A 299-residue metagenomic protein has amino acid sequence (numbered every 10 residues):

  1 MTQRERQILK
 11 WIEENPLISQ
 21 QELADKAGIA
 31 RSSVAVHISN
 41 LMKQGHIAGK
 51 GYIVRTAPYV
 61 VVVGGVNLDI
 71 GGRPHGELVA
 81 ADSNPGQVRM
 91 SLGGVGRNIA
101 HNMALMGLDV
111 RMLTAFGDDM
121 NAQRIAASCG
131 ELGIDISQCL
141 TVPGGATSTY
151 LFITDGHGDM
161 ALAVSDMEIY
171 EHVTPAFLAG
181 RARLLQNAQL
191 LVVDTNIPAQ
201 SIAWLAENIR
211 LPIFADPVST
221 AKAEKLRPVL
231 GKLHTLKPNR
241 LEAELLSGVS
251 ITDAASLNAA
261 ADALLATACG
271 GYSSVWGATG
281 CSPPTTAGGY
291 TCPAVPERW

Functional and structural regions predicted by a protein language model:
M1-Q20, K26-S32, V36-R55, K222-A223 (+1 more regions): Conserved phosphate-binding/catalytic region of the ribokinase-like
S39, K43-L78: Positively charged, low-complexity intrinsically disordered leader regions
T56-A57, H75-Q87, L105-Q189: Conserved N-terminal subdomain of the carbohydrate kinase-like
V61, R111, V192, F214-A215 (+1 more regions): Structural detector of well-ordered beta-strand residues that form the stable sheet scaffold of enzyme domains
N84-G93, T291-W299: Short pre-catalytic strand/loop immediately N-terminal to key active-site residues, enriched for Gly-Thr
G93-R111: Active-site alpha-helical elements of protease catalytic centers
V110, I136-S137, I213, Y272 (+1 more regions): Hydrophobic anchor at the start of a short beta-strand that flanks the dinucleotide cofactor-binding loop
L190-A259, G280: Conserved beta-alpha-beta core of the PfkB/ribokinase-like small-molecule kinase fold
